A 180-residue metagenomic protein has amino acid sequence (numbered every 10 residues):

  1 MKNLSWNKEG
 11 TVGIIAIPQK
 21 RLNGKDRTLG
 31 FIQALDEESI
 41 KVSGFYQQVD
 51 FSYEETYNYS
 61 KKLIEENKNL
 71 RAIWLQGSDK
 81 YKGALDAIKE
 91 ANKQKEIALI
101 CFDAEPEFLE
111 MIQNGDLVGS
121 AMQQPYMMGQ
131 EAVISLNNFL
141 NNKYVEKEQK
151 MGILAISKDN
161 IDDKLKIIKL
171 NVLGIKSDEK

Functional and structural regions predicted by a protein language model:
M1-V12, K25, T56-Y57, A104-F108 (+1 more regions): Hydrophobic alpha-helical segments within soluble ligand-binding/sensing domains
T11-I14, I32-Y53, G152: Short beta-strand elements in bilobed, periplasmic/extracellular small-molecule ligand-binding domains
V12-I15, G44-F45, R71-L75, A98-F102 (+1 more regions): Structural recognition of the beta-strand scaffold that forms the well-ordered cores of secreted hydrolase catalytic
I15, Q19, N23, Q124-K180: Hinge/cleft segment of the Venus flytrap/periplasmic-binding protein
K20, G24, V49, Y53 (+2 more regions): Solvent-exposed, acidic/flexible segments
L22-V42, Y59, G83-A87, M128: Short, solvent-exposed amphipathic alpha-helices that sit in or adjacent to ligand/effector-binding or catalytic
F31, V49-M111: Hydrophobic alpha-helical
